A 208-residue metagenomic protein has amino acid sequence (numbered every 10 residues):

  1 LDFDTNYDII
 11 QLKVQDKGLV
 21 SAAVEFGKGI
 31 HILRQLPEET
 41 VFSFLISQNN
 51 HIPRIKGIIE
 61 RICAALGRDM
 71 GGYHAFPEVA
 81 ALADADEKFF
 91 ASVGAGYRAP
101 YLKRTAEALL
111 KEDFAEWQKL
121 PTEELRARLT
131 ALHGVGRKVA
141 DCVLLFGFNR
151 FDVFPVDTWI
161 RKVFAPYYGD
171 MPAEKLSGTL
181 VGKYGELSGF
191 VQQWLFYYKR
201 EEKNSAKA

Functional and structural regions predicted by a protein language model:
L1-A208: HhH-family (HhH-GPD) DNA N-glycosylase catalytic core used in base-excision repair
